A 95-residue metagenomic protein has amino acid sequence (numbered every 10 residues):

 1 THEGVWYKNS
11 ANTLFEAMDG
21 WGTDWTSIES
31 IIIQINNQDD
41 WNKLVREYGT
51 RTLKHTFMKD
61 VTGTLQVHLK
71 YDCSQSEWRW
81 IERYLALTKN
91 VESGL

Functional and structural regions predicted by a protein language model:
T1-L95: Long, charge-enriched amphipathic alpha-helical scaffolds and associated charged IDRs in eukaryotic peripheral-membrane
